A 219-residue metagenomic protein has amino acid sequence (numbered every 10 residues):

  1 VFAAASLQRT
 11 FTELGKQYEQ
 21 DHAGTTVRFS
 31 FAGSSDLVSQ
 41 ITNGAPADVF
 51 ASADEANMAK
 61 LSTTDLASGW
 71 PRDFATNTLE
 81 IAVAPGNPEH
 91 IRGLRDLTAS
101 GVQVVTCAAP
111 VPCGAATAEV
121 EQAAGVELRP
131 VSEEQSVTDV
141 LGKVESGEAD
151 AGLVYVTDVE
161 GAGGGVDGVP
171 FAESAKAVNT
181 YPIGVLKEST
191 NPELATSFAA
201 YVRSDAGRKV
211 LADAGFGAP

Functional and structural regions predicted by a protein language model:
V1-Q20, S35, S39-T42, D54-E55 (+3 more regions): Exported/periplasmic ABC-transporter solute-binding proteins
H22-V27: A generic structural motif
D48-S52: Periplasmic-binding protein-like
T64-P71: A short, gly/pro- and small-residue-rich
